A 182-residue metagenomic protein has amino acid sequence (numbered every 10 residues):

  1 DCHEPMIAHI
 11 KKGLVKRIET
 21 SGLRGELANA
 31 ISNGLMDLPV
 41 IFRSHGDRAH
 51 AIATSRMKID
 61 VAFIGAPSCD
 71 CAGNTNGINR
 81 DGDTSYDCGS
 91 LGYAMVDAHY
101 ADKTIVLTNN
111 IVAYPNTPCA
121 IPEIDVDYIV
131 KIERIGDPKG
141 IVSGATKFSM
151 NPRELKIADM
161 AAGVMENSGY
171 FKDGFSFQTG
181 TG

Functional and structural regions predicted by a protein language model:
D1-T181: Conserved alpha/beta enzyme-core scaffold
